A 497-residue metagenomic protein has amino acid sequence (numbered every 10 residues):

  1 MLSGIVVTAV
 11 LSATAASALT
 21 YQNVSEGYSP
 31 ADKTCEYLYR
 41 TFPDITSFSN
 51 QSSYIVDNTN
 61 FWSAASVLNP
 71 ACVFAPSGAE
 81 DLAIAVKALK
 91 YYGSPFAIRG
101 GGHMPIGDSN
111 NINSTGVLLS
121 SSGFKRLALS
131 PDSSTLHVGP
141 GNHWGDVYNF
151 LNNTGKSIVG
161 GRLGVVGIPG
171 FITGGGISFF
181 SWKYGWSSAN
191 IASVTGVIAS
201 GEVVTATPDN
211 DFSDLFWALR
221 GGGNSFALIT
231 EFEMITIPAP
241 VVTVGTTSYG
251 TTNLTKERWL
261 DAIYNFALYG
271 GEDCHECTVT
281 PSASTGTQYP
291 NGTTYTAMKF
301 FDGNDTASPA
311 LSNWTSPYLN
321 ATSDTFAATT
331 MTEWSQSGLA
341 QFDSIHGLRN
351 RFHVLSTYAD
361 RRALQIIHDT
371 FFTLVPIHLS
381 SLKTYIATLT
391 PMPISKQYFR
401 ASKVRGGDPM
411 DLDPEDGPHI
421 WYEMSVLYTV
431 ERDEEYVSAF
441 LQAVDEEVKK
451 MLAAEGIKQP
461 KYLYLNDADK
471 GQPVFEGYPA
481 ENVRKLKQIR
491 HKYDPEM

Functional and structural regions predicted by a protein language model:
M1-T20: Fungal secretory targeting signals
L19-K87: Signal-peptide-cleavage-adjacent N-terminal segments of secreted and extracellular proteins
Q51, W62-F124, V138-P140: Glycine-rich N-terminal segment of FAD-binding domains in flavoprotein oxidoreductases, spanning the beta-loop-helix
I106-K125, F180-A199, L228-F232, Y422: Structural signature of FAD isoalloxazine-binding scaffolds in flavoprotein oxidoreductases
S134-T135, N142-V147, V165-I168, T325 (+1 more regions): Short, structural beta-strand-to-alpha-helix junction motif
T154, I158-V194, I198: A gly/ser-rich beta-alpha-beta helix-loop segment of oxidoreductase catalytic cores
V194-V197, V204-A468: C-terminal cap/substrate-recognition region of VAO/PCMH-type FAD-linked oxidoreductases
E455-M497: Activity-critical C-terminal alpha-helical subdomain
